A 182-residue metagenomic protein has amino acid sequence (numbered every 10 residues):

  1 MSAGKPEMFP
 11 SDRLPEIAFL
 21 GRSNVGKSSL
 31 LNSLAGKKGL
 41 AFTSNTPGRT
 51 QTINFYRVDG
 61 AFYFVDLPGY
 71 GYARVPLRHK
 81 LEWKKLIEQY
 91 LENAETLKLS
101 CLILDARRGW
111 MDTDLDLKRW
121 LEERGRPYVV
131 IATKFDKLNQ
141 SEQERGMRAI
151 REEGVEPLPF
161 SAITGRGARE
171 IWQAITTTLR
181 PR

Functional and structural regions predicted by a protein language model:
M1-E7, K137-R182: Canonical P-loop GTPase G-domain recognition
M1-R74, R180-P181: Conserved G1/Walker A P-loop phosphate-binding module
M8-D12, T46-N54, P68-K98, A106-W120: Switch II of P-loop NTPase G domains
R13-P15, L34, L77-K80, L115-R119 (+2 more regions): Short, glycine/charged-enriched secondary-structure capping and boundary segments
I17-L31, I53-N54, G60-A61, L99 (+3 more regions): Structured catalytic cores of enzymes that bind and process phosphorylated ligands/cofactors
L34-K38, L91, G154, I175: Hydrophobic aliphatic residues
G39, Y72-V75, M111, N139-Q140 (+1 more regions): Conserved protein kinase catalytic core
K85-E156: Conserved C-terminal guanine-recognition region of P-loop GTPase G domains, centered on the G4
